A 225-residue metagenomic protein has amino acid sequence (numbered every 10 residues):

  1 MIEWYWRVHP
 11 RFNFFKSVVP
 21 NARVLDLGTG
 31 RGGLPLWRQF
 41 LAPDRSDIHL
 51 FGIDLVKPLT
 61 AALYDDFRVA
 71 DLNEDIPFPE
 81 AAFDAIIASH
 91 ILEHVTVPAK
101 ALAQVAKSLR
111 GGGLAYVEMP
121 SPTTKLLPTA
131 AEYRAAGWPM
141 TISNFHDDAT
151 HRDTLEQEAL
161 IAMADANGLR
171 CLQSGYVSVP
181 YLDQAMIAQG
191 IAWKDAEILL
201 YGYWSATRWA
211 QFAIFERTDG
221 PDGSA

Functional and structural regions predicted by a protein language model:
M1-P79, A85-A88, L102, Y133 (+4 more regions): Conserved N-terminal segment of class I S-adenosyl-L-methionine
I2, T96-V105, L114-G223: S-adenosyl-L-methionine-dependent methyltransferase catalytic module, highlighting the catalytic core
V19-P20, T96, R110: Short conserved AdoMet
S89-H94: Short catalytic micro-motifs in class I SAM-dependent methyltransferases
